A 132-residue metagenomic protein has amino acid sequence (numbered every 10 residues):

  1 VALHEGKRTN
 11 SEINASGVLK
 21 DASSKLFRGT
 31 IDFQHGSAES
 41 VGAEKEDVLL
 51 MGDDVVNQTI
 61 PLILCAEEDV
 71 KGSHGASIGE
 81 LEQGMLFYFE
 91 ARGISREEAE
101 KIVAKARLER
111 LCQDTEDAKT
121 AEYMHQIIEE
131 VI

Functional and structural regions predicted by a protein language model:
V1-I132: Active-site gating/interface segments in enzymes
